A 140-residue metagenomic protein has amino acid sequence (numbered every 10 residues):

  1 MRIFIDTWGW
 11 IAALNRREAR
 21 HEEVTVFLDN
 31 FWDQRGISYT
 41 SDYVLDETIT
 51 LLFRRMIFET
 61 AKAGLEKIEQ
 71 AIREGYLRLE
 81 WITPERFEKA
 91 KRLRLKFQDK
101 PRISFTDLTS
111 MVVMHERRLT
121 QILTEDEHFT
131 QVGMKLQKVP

Functional and structural regions predicted by a protein language model:
M1-T40, F53-K67: Short, well-structured N-terminal submotif of metal-dependent ribonuclease cores
W10, L45, F129-T130: A generic structural signal for short hydrophobic patches within well-formed alpha-helices
E22-E23, A71, Y76-L79, E85 (+1 more regions): Ribonuclease/tRNase effector modules and their secretory precursors
Q34-R35, E74-G75, V132: Structured helix-beta-strand junction loops
L77-T120: Active-site neighborhoods of divalent-metal-dependent phosphate/nucleic-acid chemistry enzymes
M111-P140: Acidic, PIN/NYN-like endoribonuclease modules and their adjacent C-terminal/linker elements
